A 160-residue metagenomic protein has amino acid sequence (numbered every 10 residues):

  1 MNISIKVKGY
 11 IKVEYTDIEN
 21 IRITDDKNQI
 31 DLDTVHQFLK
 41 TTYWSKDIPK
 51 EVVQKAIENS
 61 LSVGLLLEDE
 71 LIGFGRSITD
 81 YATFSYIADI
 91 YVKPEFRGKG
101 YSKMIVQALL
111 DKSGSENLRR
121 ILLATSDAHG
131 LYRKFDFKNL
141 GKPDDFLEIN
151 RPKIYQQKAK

Functional and structural regions predicted by a protein language model:
N2-I48, K158-K160: Short amphipathic alpha-helix that is part of the acyltransferase structural core
E51-Y91: A conserved beta-strand-loop-helix scaffold within acyl/acetyltransferase catalytic domains
F96-I105: Conserved acetyl-CoA pyrophosphate-binding loop and the N-cap/start of the following alpha-helix in GNAT-like
M104-R119: Conserved acyl-CoA
N117-I121, S126-R151: Conserved active-site alpha-helix within GNAT-family acetyltransferase domains
